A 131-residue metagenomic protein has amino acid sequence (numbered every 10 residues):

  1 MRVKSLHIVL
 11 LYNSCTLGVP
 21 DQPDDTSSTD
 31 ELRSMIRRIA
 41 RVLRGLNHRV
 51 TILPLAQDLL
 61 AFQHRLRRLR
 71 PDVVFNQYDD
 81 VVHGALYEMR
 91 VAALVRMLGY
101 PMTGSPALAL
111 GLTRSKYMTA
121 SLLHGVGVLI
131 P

Functional and structural regions predicted by a protein language model:
M1-P101, P106-L108, L112-R114, M118-S121 (+1 more regions): ATP-binding N-terminal substructure of ATP-dependent carboxylate-amine bond-forming enzymes
G125-P131: Rossmann-like NAD(P)H-binding beta-loop-alpha module
